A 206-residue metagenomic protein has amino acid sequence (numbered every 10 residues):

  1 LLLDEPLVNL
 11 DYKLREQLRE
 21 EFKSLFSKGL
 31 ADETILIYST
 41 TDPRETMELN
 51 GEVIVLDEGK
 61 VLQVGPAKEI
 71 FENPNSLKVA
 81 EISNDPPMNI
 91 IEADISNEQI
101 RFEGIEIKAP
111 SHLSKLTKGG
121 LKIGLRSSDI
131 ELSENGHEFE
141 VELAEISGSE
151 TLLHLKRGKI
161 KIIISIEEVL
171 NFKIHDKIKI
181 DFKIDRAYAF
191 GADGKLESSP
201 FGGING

Functional and structural regions predicted by a protein language model:
L1-N75: ABC ATPase nucleotide-binding domains
R44, K68, L77, N89 (+2 more regions): Glycine-centered loop/turn positions within well-structured domains that cap or flank conserved ligand/cofactor-binding
L56, I82-S83, E92, K122-R126: Short, conserved beta-strand edge motifs with alternating hydrophobic and charged residues
E72-N97: C-terminal boundary and immediately downstream tail of ABC-type ATPase nucleotide-binding domains
M88, Q99-G206: Non-catalytic connector elements of ABC transporters
